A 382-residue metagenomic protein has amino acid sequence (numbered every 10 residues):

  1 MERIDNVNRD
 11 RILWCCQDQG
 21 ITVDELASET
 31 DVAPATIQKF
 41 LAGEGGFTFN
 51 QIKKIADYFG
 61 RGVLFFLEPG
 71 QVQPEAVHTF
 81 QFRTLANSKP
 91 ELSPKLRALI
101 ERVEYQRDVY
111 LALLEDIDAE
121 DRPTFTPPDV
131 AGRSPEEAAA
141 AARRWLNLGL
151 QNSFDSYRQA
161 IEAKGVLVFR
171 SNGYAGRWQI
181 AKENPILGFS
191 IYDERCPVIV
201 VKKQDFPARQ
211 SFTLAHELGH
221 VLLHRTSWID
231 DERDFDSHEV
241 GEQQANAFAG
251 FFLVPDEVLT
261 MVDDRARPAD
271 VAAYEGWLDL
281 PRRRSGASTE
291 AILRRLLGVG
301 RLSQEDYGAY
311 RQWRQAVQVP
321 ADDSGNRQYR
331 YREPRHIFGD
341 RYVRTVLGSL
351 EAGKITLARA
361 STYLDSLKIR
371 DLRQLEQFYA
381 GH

Functional and structural regions predicted by a protein language model:
M1-H382: Active-site hotspot residues in diverse enzymes, especially metal/ion-binding acidic/histidine motifs
